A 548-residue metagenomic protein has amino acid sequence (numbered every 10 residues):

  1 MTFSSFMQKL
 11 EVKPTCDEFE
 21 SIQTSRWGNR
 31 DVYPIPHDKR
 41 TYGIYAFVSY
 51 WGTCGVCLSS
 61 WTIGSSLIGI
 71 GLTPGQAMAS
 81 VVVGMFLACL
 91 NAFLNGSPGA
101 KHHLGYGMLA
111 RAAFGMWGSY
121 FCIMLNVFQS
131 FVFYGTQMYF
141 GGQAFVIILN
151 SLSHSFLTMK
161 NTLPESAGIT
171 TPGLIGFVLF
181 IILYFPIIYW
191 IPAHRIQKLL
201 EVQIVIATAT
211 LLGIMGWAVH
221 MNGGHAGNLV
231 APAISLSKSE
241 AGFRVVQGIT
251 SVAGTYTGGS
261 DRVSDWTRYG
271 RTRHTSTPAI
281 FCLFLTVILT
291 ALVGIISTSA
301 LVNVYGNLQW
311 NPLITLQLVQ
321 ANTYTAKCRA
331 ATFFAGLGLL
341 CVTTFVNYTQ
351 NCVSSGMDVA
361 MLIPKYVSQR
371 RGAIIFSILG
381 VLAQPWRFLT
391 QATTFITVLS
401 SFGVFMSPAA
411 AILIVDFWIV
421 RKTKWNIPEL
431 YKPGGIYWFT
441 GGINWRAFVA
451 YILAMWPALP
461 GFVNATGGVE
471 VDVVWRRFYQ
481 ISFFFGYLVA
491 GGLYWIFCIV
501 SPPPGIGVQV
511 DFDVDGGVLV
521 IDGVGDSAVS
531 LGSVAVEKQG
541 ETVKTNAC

Functional and structural regions predicted by a protein language model:
T2-P74, I188, L211-I214, M221-H225 (+3 more regions): Membrane-interface "cap" regions at the ends of multi-pass membrane proteins
G64-L87, N91-G96, I204, G213-A383: Membrane-embedded translocation segments of transport machinery
I68-G71, G96-S97, A113, F121 (+7 more regions): Membrane-water interface regions at transmembrane-helix termini and the short interhelical loops of multi-pass membrane
V81-F114, I123-Q129, G135-Y139, L301 (+2 more regions): Juxtamembrane transmembrane-helix boundary signature
S119-T162, F345-D358: Hydrophobic transmembrane alpha-helices that form the core helical bundles of multi-pass secondary transporters
T136, G142, I175-M221, V230 (+2 more regions): Membrane-interface loop-to-helix entry segments
G142-S151, I188, I206-I234, G248 (+4 more regions): Hydrophobic alpha-helical segments and their helix-loop junctions in multi-pass secondary transporters
A409-G492: C-terminal membrane-solvent junction of multi-pass transporters and transport-like membrane proteins
